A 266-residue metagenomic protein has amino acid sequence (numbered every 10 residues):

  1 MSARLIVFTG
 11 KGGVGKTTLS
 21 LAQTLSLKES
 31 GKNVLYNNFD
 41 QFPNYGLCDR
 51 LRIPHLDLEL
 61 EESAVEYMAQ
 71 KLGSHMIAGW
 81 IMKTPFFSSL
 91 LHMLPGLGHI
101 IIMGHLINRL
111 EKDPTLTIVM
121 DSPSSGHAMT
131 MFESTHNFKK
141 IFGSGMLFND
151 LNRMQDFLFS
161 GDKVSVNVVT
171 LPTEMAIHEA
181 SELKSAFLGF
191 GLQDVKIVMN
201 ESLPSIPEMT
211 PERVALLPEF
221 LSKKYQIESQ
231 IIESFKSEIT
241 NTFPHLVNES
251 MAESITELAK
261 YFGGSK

Functional and structural regions predicted by a protein language model:
M1-A3: Phosphate-binding P-loop
I6-A64, F132-H136: Walker A/P-loop NTP-binding active-site region of P-loop NTPases, recognizing the glycine-rich GxxxxGKT/S
T9, N37-N38, D121, N167-P172 (+2 more regions): Conserved beta-strand segments of the P-loop GTPase G domain that flank and frequently precede/overlap
L25-N33, K163-N167, R213: Short, surface-exposed connector motifs at secondary-structure boundaries
N44-L47, S63-E66, G126-M131, I177-H178 (+2 more regions): Switch/connector loops and helix/strand junctions flanking conserved nucleotide-binding motifs in nucleotide-processing
R52-M82: Glycine-rich nucleotide/cofactor/substrate-binding loop typically near the N-terminus or early in the first domain
M82-T173: Phosphate/Mg2+-binding loops and adjacent switch elements in nucleotide/diphosphate-handling enzyme cores
F159, K163, E174-K266: C-terminal lobe/tail of nucleotide-utilizing enzymes
